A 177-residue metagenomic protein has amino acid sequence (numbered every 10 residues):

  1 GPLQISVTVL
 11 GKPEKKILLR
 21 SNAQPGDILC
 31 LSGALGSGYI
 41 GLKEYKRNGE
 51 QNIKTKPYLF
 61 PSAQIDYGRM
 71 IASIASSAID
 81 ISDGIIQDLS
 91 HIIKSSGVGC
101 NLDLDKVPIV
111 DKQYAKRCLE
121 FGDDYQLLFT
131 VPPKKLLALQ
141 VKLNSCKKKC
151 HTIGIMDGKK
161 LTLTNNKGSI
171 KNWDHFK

Functional and structural regions predicted by a protein language model:
G1-K177: Helix-biased detector of long, well-ordered alpha-helical tracts
